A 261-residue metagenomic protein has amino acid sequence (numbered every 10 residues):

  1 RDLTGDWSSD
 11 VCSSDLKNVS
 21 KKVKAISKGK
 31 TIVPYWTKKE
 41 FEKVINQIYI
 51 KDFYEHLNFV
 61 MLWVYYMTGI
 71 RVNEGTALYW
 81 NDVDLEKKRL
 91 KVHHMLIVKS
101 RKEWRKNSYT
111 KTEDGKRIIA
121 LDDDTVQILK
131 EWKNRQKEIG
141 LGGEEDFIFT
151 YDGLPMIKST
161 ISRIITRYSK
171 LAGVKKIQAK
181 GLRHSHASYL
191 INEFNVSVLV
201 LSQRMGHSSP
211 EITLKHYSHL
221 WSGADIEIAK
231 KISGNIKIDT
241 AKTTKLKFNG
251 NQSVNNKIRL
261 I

Functional and structural regions predicted by a protein language model:
R1-C12: Single conserved hydrophobic/aromatic residue that forms the stacking wall/gate of nucleotide- or nucleobase-binding
L16-L78, E86, D114-K116, D124 (+3 more regions): Basic, Lys/Arg- and aromatic-enriched nucleic-acid-binding interface segment
A25, E40, A77-N134: Conserved tyrosine-mediated DNA breakage-rejoining catalytic core shared by Y-recombinases
I32-V33, Y49-E55, R105-K116, T150-M156 (+2 more regions): Short, contiguous acidic/charged loop-to-helix segments that flank catalytic cores in large enzymes
Y35, M95-L96, V126, M205-K230: Catalytic-site neighborhood detector that most strongly recognizes the C-terminal catalytic loop/helix of tyrosine
K38-E42, D122-K175: Active-site/catalytic core of tyrosine-dependent DNA strand-transfer enzymes
W63, M67-E74, S159-T160, I164-A172 (+3 more regions): C-terminal catalytic core of tyrosine-transesterase DNA break-rejoin enzymes
K87, V98-S100, R105-K116, D123-T125 (+3 more regions): C-terminal secondary-structure termini that scaffold catalytic or DNA-interacting sites
